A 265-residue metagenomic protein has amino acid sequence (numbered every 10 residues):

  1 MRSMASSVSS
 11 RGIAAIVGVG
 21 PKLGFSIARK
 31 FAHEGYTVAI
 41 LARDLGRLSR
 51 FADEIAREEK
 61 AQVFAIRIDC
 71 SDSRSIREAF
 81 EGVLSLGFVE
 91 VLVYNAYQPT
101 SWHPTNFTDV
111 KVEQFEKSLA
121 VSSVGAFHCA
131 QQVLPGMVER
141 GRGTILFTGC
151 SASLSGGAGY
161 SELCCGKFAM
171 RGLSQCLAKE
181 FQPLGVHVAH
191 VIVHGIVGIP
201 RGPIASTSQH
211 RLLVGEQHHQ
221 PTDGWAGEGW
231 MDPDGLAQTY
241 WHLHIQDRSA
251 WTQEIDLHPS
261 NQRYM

Functional and structural regions predicted by a protein language model:
G18, Q98-P99, T144-A169, Q175 (+2 more regions): Catalytic loop of short-chain dehydrogenase/reductase
G20-K22: Conserved glycine-rich cofactor-binding loop
Y36-R50: Conserved glycine-rich Rossmann-like NAD(P)H-binding loop of the short-chain dehydrogenase/reductase
L45-G46, R67-A79, V112: The beta1-alpha1 cofactor-binding region of Rossmann-like NAD(H)/NADP(H)-dependent oxidoreductases
H103-F107, K111-E116: Substrate-binding pocket helix/loop in short-chain dehydrogenase/reductase
A130-Q131, Q175: A short, exposed helix-loop element centered on a Lys and neighboring polar residues
P183-G198, I204-M265: C-terminal helical subdomain
